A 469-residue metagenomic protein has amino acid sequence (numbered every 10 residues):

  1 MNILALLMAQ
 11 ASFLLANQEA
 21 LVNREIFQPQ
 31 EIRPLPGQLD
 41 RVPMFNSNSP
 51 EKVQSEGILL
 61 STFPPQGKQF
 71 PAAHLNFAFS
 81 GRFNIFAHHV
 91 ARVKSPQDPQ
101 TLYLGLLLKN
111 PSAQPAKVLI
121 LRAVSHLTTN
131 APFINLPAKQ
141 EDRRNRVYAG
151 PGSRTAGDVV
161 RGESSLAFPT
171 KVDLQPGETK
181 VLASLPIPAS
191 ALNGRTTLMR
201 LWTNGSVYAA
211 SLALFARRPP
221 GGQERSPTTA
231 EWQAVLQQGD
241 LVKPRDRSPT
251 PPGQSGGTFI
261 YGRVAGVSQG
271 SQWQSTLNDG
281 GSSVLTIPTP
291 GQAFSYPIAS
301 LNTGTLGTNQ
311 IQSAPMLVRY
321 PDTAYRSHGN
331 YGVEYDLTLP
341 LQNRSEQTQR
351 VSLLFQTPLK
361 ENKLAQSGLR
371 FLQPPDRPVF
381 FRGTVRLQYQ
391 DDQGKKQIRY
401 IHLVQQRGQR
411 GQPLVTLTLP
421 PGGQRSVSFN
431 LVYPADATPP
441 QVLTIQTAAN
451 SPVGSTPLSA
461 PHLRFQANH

Functional and structural regions predicted by a protein language model:
M1-A16: Gram-negative bacterial Sec-dependent N-terminal signal peptides
L15-I26, T62-L121, H126, F133-I134 (+5 more regions): Long compositionally biased, domain-poor regions of proteins
Q18-Q54, I58, Y208-N302: Activation corresponds to long, low-complexity, non-globular regions
Q54-L60, P64, A72, G177 (+1 more regions): Glycine-centered flexibility motif
L127-D173, V181: Structured domain cores in non-transmembrane regions
L136, R143-Y148, T170-K180, P188-A191 (+1 more regions): The transition from N-terminal targeting/processing segments to the mature protein
Q140-Y148, L236-G239, P374-F380: Short, Lys/Arg-enriched charge-dense amphipathic segments
